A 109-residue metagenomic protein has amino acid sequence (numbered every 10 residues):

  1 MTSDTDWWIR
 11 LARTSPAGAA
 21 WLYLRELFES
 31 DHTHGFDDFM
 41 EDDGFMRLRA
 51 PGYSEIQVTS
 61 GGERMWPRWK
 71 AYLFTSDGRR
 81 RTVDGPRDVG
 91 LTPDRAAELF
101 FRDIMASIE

Functional and structural regions predicted by a protein language model:
M1-D6, R102-E109: Short intrinsically disordered terminal tails
T2-Y53: Negatively charged, low-complexity tracts enriched in Asp/Glu with abundant Ser/Thr
D6, T33, M40-F45, Q57 (+4 more regions): Intrinsically disordered, low-complexity regions of eukaryotic proteins
T14, L22, G52, L73 (+2 more regions): Short stretches within intrinsically disordered, low-complexity N-terminal or propeptide regions
P16, E29-H32, G78, A96 (+1 more regions): Intrinsic disorder/low-complexity segments in short proteins, especially the signal peptide and propeptide regions
E26-E29, E41, E55, E63 (+2 more regions): Glutamate identity and glutamate-enriched acidic tracts
S54-R95: Intrinsically disordered, low-complexity regulatory segments enriched in Ser/Thr/Pro and charged residues
L91-S107: A short, charged, amphipathic alpha-helix used as a generic interaction element across diverse proteins
